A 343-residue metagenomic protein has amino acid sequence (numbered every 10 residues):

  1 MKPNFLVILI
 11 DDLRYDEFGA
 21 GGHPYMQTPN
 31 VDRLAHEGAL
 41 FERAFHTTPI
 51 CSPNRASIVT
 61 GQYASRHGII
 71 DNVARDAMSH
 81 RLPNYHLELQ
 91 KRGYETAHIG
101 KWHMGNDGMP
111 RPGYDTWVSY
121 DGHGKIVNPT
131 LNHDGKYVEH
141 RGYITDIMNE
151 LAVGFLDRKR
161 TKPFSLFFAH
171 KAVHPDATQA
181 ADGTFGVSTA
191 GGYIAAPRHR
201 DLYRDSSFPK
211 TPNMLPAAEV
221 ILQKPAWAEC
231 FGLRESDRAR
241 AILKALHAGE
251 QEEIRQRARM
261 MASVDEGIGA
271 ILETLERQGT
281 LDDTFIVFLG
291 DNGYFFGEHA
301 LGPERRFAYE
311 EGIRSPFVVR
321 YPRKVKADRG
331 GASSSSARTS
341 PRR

Functional and structural regions predicted by a protein language model:
K2-P3, D12-Y25, D121-H140, F155-K162 (+1 more regions): Active-site-proximal cap/lid insertion segments
V7-I10, R14-H98, G108, P112 (+2 more regions): Active-site segment of extracytoplasmic enzymes that catalyze sulfate/phosphate-ester chemistry
T28-V31, L82, H86, N149 (+4 more regions): Extracytoplasmic/secreted envelope proteins and their assembly/folding machinery, especially bacterial periplasmic
R33, H86-R92, N149, G269 (+2 more regions): Non-catalytic, well-ordered alpha-helical segments in soluble enzyme domains
H140-A152: Internal, well-ordered domain-core segments that constitute the primary functional module of diverse proteins
